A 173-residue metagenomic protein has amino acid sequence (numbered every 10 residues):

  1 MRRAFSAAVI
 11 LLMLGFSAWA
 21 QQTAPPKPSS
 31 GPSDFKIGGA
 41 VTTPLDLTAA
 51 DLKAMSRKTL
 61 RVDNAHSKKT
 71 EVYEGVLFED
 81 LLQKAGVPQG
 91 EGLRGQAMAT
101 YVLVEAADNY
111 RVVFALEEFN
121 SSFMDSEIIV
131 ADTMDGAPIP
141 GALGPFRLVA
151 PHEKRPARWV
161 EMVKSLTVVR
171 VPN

Functional and structural regions predicted by a protein language model:
M1-A4: Positively charged n-region of N-terminal signal peptides that target proteins for export
A7-S17: Bacterial N-terminal signal peptides
Q21-N173: N-terminal intrinsically disordered, low-complexity segments enriched in P/E/S/T
